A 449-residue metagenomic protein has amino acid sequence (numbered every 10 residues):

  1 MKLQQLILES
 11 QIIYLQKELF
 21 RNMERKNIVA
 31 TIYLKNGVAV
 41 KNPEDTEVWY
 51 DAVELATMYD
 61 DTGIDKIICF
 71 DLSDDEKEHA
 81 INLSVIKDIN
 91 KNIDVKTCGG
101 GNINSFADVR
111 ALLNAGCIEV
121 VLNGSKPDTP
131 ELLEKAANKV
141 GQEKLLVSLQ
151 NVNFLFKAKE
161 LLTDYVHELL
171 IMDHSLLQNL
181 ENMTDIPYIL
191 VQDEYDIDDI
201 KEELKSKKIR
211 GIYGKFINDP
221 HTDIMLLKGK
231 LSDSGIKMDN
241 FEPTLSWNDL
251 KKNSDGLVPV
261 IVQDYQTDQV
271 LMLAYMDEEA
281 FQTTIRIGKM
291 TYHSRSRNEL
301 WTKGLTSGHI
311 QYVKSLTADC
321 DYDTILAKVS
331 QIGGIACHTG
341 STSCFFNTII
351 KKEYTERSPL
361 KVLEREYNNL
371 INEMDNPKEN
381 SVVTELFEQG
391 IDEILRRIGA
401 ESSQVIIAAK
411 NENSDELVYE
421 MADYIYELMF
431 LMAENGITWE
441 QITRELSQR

Functional and structural regions predicted by a protein language model:
F20-D94, N104-A107, L145, N151-E168: Conserved N-terminal beta1-alpha1 strand-loop-helix module at the mouth
N27-T31, K66, K96-C98, I118-V121 (+4 more regions): Structural preference for beta-strand elements that scaffold enzyme active sites
K77-C98, E134-Q150, L176-Y195: Alpha-helix-loop-beta-strand connector modules within alpha/beta enzyme cores
N82-P130: Glycine/small-residue-rich loop that forms an oxyanion/phosphate-binding "nest" at active or ligand-binding sites
K96-A107, S125-K126, L149-V152, D173 (+2 more regions): Glycine-rich beta-to-alpha transition loops that act as phosphate-gripper elements at the mouths of alpha/beta enzyme
A115-L132, L170-D173, K207-I224: Glycine-rich phosphate-binding active-site loops on the catalytic face of alpha/beta enzymes
G141, E160-D164, I197-M421, I425-R449: Flexible "arm" and connector segments at domain edges
V152-S206: Short loop-to-alpha-helix "cap/lid" segments that border enzyme active sites across diverse enzyme classes
